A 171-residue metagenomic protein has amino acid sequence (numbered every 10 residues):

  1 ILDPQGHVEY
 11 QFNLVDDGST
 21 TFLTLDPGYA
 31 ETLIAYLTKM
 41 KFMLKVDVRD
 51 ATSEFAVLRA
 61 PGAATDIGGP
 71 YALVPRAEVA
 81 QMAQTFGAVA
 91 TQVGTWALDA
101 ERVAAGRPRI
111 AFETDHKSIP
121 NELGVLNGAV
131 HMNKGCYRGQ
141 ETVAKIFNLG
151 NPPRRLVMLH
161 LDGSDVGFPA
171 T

Functional and structural regions predicted by a protein language model:
I1-T171: Basic, glycine/lysine-rich polyanion-binding surfaces/domains
